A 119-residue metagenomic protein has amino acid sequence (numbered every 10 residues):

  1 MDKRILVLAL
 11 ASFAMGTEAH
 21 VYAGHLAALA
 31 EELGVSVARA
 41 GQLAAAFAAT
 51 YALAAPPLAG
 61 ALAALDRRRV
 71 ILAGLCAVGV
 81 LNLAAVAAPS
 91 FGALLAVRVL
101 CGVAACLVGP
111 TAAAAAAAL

Functional and structural regions predicted by a protein language model:
R4-A40, A55-L58: Extracytoplasmic
L8, A44, G74-V78, R98: Residue-level recognition of transmembrane alpha-helices in multi-pass small-molecule transporters/permeases
L8-S12, G16, N82, S90-G102: Helical-face signature of the major facilitator-like transporter fold
H20, A48-P56, C106: Residue-level signature of mid-helix packing/kink "hotspots" within the transmembrane helices of 12-pass Major
E31-L33, A38, A63-A64, V86-P89 (+1 more regions): Membrane-helix boundary and inter-helical linker elements of multi-pass secondary transporters
G41-A48: Short hydrophobic/aromatic, small-residue-rich stretches within specific transmembrane helices of secondary active
L53-G92: Conserved MFS/SLC helix-loop-helix module at the cytosolic interface between two early adjacent transmembrane helices
F91, V97-L119: Cytoplasmic helix-loop-helix junction between adjacent transmembrane helices in 12-TM secondary transporters
